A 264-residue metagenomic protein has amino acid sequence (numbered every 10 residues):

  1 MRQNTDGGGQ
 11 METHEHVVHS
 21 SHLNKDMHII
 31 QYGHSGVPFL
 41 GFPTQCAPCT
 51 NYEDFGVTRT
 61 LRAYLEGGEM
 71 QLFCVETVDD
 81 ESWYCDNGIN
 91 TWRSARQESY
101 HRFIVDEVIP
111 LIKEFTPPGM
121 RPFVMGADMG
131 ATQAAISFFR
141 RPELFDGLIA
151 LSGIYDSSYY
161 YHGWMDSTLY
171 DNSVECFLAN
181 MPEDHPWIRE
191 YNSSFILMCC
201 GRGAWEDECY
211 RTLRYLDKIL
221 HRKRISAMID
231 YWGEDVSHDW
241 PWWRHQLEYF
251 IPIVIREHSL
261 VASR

Functional and structural regions predicted by a protein language model:
R2, G9-R264: Non-catalytic cap/lid and distal C-terminal segments of serine-dependent acyl enzymes
